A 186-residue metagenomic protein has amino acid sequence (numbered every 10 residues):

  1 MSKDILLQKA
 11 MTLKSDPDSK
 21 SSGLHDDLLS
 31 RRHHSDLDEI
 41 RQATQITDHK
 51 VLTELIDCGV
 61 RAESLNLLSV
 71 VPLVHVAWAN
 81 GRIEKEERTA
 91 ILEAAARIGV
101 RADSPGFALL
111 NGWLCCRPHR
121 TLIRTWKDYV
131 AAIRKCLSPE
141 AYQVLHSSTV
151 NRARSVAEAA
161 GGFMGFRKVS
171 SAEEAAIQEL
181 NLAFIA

Functional and structural regions predicted by a protein language model:
S2-V76, R82-A186: Small-residue-enriched hydrophobic alpha-helices in membranes
